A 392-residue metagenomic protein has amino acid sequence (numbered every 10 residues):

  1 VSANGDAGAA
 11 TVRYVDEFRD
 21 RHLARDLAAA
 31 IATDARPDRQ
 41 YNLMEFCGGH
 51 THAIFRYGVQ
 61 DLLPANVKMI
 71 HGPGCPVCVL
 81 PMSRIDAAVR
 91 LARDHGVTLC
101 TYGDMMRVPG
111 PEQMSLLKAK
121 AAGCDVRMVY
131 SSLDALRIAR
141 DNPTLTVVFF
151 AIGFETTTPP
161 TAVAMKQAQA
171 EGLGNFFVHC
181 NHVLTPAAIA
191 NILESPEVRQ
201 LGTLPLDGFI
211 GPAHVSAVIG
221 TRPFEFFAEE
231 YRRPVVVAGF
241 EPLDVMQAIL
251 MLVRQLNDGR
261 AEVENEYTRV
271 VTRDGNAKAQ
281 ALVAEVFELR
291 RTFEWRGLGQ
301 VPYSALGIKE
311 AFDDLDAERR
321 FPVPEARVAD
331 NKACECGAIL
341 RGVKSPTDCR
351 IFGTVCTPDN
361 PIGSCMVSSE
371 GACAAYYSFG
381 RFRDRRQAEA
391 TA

Functional and structural regions predicted by a protein language model:
V1-N4: N-terminal acidic, proline/glycine-rich, low-complexity intrinsically disordered segments
G8-T144, T158, A162-E171, F177-H179 (+4 more regions): Metallocofactor- and cofactor-centric catalytic cores in central/energy metabolism, strongly enriched
H179-T185, P212-A213: Ligand/cofactor pocket segment of small-molecule handling proteins
H182-A190, G275-K278: Short, conserved secondary-structure transition motifs
R199-T272: A conserved active-site cap/scaffold subdomain adjacent to cofactor or substrate pockets
M246-A338: Internal helical hairpin/lid segments
